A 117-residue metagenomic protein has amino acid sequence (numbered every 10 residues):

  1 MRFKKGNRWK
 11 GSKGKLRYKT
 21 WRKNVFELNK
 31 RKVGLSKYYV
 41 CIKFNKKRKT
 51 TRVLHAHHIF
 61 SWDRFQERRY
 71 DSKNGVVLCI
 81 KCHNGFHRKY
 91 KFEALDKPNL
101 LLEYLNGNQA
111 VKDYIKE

Functional and structural regions predicted by a protein language model:
R2-V40, E67-R69: Short, charged surface segments at domain edges that flank catalytic/cofactor-binding sites
V40-N45, K81: Short, cysteine/histidine-rich loop/knuckle motifs that typically chelate Zn2+
C41-K43, R52-D63: Histidine-centered catalytic micro-motifs used for acid/base chemistry in nuclease and nucleotide-processing active
T50-L54, R88-K89: Short, non-ligating residues that shape and space the ligands of small metal-coordination modules and catalytic
H58-R64, A94-Y104: Short cysteine/histidine-rich metal-coordination sites, predominantly Zn2+-binding motifs
F60-N74: Short linker/helix segments within small regulatory modules
G75-I80, G107-E117: Short Fe-S-cluster ligation motifs
G75-K97: Short Cys/His-centered divalent metal-binding micro-motifs
